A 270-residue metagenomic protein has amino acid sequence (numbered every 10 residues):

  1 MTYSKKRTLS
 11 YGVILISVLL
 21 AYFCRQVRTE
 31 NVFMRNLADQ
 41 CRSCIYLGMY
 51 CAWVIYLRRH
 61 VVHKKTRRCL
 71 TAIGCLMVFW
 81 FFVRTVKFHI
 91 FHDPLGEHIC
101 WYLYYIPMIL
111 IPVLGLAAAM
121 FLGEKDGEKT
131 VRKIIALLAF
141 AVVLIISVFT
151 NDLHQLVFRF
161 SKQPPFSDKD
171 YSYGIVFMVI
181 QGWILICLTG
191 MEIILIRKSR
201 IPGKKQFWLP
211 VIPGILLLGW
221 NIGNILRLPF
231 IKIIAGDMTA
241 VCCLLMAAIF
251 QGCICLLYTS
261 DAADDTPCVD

Functional and structural regions predicted by a protein language model:
M1-I14: N-terminal membrane topogenic signal
T2-S4, Y56-L70, F121-K133, L195-Q206: Membrane-interface helix-boundary motifs at transmembrane edges
Y11-R28, A38-H60, K65-H92, Y104-A117 (+2 more regions): Hydrophobic alpha-helical transmembrane segments of multi-pass membrane proteins
V32-I45, V148-G190, I233: Extracellular-loop-to-transmembrane junctions of the mid-late helices
Y50-I55, L114-M120, Q181-I201, A247-C253: Alpha-helical transmembrane segments in multipass membrane proteins, preferentially the mid-helix core
L216-L257: C-terminal transmembrane-bundle signature of multipass membrane proteins, characterized by strong activation on
Y258-A263: Conserved small/polar residues in nucleotide/adenosyl-binding loops
D264, C268-D270: Positively charged, low-complexity/disordered segments
